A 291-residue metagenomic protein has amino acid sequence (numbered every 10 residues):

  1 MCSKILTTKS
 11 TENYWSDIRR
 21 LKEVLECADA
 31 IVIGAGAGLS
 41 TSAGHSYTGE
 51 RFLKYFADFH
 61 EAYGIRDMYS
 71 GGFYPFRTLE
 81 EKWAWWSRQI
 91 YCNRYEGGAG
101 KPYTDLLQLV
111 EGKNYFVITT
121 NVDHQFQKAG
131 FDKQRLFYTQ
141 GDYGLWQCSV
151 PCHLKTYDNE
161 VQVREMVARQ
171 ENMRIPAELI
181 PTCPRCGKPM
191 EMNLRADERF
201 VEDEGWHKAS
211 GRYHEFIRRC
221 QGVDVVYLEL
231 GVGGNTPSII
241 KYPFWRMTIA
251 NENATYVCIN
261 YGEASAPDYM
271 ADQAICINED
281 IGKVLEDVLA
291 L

Functional and structural regions predicted by a protein language model:
M1-L291: Conserved catalytic alpha/beta core of Sir2/sirtuin-type deacylases, generalized to analogous enzyme cores that bind
